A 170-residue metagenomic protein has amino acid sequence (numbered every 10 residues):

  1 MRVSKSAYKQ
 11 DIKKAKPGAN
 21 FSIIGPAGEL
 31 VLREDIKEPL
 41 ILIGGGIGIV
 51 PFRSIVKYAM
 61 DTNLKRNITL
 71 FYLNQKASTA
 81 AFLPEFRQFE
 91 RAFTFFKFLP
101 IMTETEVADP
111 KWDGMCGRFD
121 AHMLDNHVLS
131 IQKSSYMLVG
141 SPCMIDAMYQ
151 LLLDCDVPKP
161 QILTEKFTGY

Functional and structural regions predicted by a protein language model:
M1-A19, K37, N74-K76, T103-E104: Ferredoxin-reductase
G28-D35: Short, Lys/Arg- and Gly-enriched loop/turn segments at beta-strand edges
L40-I43, M137: Conserved beta-strand elements of the Class I
G44-I47, S141: Glycine-rich Rossmann-fold phosphate-binding loop(s) that bind the pyrophosphate of adenine dinucleotide cofactors
I49-D61: Histidine-anchored nucleotide/phosphate-binding helix
D61-N67: Conserved S-adenosyl-L-methionine
N67-Y170: Reductase modules of NAD(P)H-dependent flavoproteins
